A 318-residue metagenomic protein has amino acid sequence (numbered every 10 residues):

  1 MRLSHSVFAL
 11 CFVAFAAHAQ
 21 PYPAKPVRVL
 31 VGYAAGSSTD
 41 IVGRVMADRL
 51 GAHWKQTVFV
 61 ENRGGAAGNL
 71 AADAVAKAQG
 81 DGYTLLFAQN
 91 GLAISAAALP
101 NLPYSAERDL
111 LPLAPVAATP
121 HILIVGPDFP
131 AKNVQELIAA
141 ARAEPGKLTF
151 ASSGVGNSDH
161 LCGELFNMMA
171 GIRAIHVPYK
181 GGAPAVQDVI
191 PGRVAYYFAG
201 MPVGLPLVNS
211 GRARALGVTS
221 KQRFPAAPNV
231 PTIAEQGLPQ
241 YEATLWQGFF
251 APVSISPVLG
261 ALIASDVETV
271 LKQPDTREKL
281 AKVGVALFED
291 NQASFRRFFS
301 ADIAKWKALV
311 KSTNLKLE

Functional and structural regions predicted by a protein language model:
M1-F8: Bacterial N-terminal signal peptides that target proteins for export
A14-A16: N-terminal signal peptide c-region/cleavage motif recognized by signal peptidases
A19-P21, K25, D48-K55, P127-R142 (+6 more regions): Short hydrophobic alpha-helices and adjacent helix-cap/hinge residues
A19-R108, K147, V155, G171-F198 (+3 more regions): N-terminal (or domain-start) structured segment
A24-P26, M168-M169, P257-E318: An extracytoplasmic/periplasmic, membrane-proximal ligand-sensing/linker region
K77-Y83, A97-P184, I233, W246-K279: Hinge/capping helix and adjacent helix->loop/strand transition within the periplasmic-binding protein
A118, V203-K272, A304: C-terminal lobe and pocket-closing loops of periplasmic/extracytoplasmic Venus-flytrap solute-binding proteins
